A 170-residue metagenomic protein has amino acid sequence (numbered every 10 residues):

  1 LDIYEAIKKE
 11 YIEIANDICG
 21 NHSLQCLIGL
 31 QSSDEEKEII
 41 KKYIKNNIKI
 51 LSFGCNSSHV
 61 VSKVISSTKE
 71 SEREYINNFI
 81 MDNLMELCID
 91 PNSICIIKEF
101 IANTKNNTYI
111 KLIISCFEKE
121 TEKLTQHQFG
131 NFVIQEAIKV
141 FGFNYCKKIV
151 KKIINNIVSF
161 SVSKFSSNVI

Functional and structural regions predicted by a protein language model:
L1-V169: Eukaryotic gene-expression regulator signature that favors modular helical reader/repeat domains and their
